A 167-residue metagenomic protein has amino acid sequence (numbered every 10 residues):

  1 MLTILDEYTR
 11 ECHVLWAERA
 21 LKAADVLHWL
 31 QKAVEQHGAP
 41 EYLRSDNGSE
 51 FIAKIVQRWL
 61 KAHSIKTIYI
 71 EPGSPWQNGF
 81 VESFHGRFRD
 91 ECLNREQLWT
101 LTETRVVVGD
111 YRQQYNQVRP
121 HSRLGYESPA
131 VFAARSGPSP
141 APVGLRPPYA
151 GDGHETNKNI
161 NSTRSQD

Functional and structural regions predicted by a protein language model:
M1-Q114: RNase H-like DDE/DDD metal-dependent nuclease/strand-transfer catalytic core used by mobile genetic elements
H63-I65, G86-D167: C-terminal domain-tail junction helix/linker
